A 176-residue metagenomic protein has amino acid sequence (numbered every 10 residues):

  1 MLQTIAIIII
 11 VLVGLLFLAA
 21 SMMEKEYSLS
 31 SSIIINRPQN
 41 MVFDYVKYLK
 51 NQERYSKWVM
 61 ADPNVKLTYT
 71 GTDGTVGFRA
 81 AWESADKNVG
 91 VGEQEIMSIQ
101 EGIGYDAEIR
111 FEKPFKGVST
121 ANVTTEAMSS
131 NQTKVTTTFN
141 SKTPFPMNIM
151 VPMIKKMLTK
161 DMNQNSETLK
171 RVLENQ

Functional and structural regions predicted by a protein language model:
Q3-K66: Hydrophobic ligand-binding cavity/cleft-lining segments
S28-I34, K66-T68, A81, D106 (+1 more regions): Ser/Thr- (and often Asn-) enriched beta-sheet segments in non-cytosolic proteins
I34, S84, N88, I154-D161: Extracytoplasmic/periplasmic, Sec-exported soluble proteins
M41-Q52, A80, I96, A107 (+4 more regions): Hydrophobic pocket/interface hotspot
N51-E93, G102: Short beta-edge strand/loop motif at the mouth of beta-sheet-based domains
F78-T124, M128: Structured, soluble extracytoplasmic/luminal domains of envelope-associated proteins
D106-K160, L169-R171, N175: Beta-strand/loop substructures that line and gate deep hydrophobic ligand-binding cavities in soluble
